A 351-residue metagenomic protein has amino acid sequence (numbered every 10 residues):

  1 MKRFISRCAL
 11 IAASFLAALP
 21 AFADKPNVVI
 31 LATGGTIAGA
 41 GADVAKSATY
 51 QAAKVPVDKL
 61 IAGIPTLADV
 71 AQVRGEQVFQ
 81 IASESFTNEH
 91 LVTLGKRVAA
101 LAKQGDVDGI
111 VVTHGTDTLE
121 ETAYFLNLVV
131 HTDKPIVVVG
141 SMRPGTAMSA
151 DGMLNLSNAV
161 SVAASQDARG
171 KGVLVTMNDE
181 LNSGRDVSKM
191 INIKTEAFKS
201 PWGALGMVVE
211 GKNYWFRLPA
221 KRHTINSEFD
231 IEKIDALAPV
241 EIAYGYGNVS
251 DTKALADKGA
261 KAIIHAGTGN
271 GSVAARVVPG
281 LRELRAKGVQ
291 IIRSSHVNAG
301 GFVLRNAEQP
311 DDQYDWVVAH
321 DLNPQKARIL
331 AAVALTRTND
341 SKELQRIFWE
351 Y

Functional and structural regions predicted by a protein language model:
A9-A18: Bacterial N-terminal signal peptides
L19-A23: Sec/Tat signal peptide C-region and signal peptidase I cleavage site
D24-A100, P279, E283: ATP/NTP phosphate-donor binding region
K25, L31, P56, G63-L67 (+2 more regions): Accessory alpha-helical/coil subdomains and C-terminal extensions that flank or cap enzyme catalytic cores
V112-K134, V273-R282: Short Gly/Thr/Asp-enriched flexible loops that form oxyanion-binding sites at enzyme active sites
A123-L154, V160-A164, A286-S295: Short, acidic/small-residue loops that bind anionic groups at enzyme active sites
V139-E210: Internal gly/pro-rich beta-alpha loop/helix module that stabilizes soluble enzyme cofactors or their anionic handles
G271, A275-Y351: ATP/nucleoside-binding phosphotransfer catalytic cores, i.e., glycine-rich phosphate-binding loops
